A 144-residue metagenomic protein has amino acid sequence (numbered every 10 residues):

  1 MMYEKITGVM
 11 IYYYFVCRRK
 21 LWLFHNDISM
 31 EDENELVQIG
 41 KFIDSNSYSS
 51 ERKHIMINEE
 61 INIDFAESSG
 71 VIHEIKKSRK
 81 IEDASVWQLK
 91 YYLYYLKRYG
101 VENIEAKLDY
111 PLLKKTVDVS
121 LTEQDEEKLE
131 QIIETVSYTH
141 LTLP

Functional and structural regions predicted by a protein language model:
M1-N58: Charged, glycine-rich intrinsically disordered N-terminal tails and low-complexity linkers that flank
Y3, S137-Y138: Short flexible/disordered coil segments
Y3-K5, M10-Y12, H54, N62 (+3 more regions): Generic structural signal for short, flexible, solvent-exposed coil/loop and linker residues
E35-S69, K80-W87, K114-D118: Active-site metal-binding core of divalent-cation-utilizing nuclease and nuclease-like domains
E67-S137: Nucleic-acid nuclease catalytic cores
T139-P144: Conserved small/polar residues in nucleotide/adenosyl-binding loops
